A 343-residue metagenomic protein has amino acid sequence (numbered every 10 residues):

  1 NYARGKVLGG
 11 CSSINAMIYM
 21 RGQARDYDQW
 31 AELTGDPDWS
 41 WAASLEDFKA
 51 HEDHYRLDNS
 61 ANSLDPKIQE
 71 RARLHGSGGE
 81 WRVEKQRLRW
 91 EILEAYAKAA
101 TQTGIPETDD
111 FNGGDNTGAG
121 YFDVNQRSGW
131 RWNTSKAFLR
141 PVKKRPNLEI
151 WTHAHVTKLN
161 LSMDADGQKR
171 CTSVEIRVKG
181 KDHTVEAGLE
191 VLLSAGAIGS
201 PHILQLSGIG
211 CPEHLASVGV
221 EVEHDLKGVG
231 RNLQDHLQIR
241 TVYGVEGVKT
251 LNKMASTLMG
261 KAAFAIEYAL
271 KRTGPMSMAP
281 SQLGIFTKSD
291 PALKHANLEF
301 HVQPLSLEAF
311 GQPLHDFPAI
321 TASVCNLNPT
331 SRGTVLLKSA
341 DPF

Functional and structural regions predicted by a protein language model:
N1-H51, Y55-S60, K169, E221-G228 (+3 more regions): N-terminal glycine-rich phosphate/pyrophosphate-binding loop and immediately adjacent elements
A3, A72, G129, T273-S277 (+2 more regions): Short Gly/Pro-enriched turn/cap motifs at secondary-structure boundaries
C11, M17, L57-S60, N160-S162 (+3 more regions): Short, solvent-exposed loop/turn and secondary-structure capping segments
E32-M163, R170-C171, R240-A262: Conserved redox-cofactor binding core of oxidoreductases
G76, V83, P201, C211-F317: Mid-to-C-terminal "cap/lid" subdomains and adjacent gly/pro-rich loops that border and regulate access to redox
T152-A154, V178, H224-L226: Short loop/edge segments at beta-strand edges and connector loops that shape dinucleotide/nucleotide cofactor-binding
G180-I198: Core beta-strand elements of the Rossmann-like FAD/NAD(P) dinucleotide-binding domain in flavoenzyme oxidoreductases
N297-F343: Active-site beta-strand/loop architecture of penicillin-binding DD-peptidases
